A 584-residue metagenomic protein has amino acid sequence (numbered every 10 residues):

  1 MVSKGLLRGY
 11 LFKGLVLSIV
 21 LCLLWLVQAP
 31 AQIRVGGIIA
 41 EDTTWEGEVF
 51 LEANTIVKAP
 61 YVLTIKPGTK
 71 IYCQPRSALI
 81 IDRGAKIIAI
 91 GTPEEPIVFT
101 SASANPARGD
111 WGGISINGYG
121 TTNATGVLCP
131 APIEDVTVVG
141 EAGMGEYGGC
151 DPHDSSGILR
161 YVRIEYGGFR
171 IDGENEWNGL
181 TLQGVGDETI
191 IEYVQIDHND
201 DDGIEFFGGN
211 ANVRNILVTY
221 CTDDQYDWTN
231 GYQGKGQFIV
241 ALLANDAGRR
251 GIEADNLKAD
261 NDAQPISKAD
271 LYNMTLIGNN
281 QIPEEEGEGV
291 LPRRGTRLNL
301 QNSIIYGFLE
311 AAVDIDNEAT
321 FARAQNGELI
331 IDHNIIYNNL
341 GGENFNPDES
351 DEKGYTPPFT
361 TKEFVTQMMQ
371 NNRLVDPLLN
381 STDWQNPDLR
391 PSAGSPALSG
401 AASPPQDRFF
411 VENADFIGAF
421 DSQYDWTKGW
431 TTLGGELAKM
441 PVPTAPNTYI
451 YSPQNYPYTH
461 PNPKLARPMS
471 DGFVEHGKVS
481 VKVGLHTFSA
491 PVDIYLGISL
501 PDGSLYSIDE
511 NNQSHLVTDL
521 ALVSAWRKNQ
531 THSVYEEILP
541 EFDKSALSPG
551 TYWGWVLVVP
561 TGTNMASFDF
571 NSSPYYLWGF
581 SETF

Functional and structural regions predicted by a protein language model:
K13-W25: Bacterial N-terminal signal peptides
Q32-K66, Q74-T92, P96-P443: Extracellular beta-rich repeat passengers
V442-E475, T583: Short, compositionally biased P/S/T/A/G/V-rich stretches that sit at domain boundaries
R467-D493: Contiguous beta-strand segments within globular domains
D493-S499: Beta-strand signatures of extracellular beta-sandwich domains
L520-P540: Aromatic sugar-binding surface patches on proteins that engage polysaccharides or sugar-phosphate polymers
A546-N564: Internal, hydrophobic beta-strand segments that form the core of beta-sheet-rich folds
N564-F584: Short beta-strand elements
